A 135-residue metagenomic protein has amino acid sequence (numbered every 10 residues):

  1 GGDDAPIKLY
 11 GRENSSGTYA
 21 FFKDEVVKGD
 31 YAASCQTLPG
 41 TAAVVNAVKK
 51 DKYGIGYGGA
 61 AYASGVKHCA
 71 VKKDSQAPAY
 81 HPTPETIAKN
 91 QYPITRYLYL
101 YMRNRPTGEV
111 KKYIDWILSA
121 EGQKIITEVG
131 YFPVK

Functional and structural regions predicted by a protein language model:
G1-K135: Exported/periplasmic ABC-transporter solute-binding proteins
